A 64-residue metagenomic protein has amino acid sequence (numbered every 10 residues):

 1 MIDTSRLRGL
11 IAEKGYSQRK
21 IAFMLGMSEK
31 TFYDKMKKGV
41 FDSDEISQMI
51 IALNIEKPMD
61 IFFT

Functional and structural regions predicted by a protein language model:
M1-Y16: A short, Lys/Arg-rich alpha-helix, primarily the initiator
E13, M24, A52: Residues within the alpha-helical elements of helix-turn-helix
Q18, E29-K30, K57: The DNA-contacting recognition helix of HTH DNA-binding domains and analogous helical DNA-recognition elements
K20-A22: Short alpha-helical "recognition helix" segments of helix-turn-helix
M27-F41: Recognition helix of helix-turn-helix/homeodomain-like DNA-binding domains that insert into the DNA major groove
K38-I51: Short, basic-rich loop-to-helix N-cap that marks the start of a DNA-contacting helix
N54-T64: Short C-terminal boundary/hinge segments that cap the last helix of small helical domains
